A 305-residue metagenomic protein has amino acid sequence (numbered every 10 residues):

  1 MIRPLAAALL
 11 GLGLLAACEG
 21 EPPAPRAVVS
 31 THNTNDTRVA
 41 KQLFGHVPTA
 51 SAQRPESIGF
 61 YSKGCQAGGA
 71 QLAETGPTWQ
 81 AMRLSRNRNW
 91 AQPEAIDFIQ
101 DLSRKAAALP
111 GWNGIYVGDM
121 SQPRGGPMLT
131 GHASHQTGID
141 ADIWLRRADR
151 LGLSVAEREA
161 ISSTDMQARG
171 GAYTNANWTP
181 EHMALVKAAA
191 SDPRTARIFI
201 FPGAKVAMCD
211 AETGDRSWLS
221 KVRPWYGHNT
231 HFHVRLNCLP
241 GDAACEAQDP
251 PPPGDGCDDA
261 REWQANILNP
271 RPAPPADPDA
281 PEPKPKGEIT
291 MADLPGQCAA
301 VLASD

Functional and structural regions predicted by a protein language model:
M1-A8: Bacterial N-terminal signal peptides that target proteins for export
L15-A17: C-terminal motif of bacterial Sec signal peptides marking the signal peptidase cleavage site
E19-E21: Bacterial signal peptide processing site
A24-H32, L153-D305: Catalytic cores and adjacent binding grooves of peptidoglycan-active enzymes
F44-H46, F98-T130, R197-K221: Extended, low-complexity, intrinsically disordered C-terminal regulatory tails of eukaryotic serine/threonine kinases
T49-G118, W178-K187, D192: Active-site acidic/histidine clusters and adjacent loop/turn architecture that either coordinate catalytic ions
G111-Y116, T137-A141, R194, H228-F232: Envelope-exposed proteins and targeting segments
Q122-N175: Acidic/His-rich structured neighborhood in mature extracellular/periplasmic domains
